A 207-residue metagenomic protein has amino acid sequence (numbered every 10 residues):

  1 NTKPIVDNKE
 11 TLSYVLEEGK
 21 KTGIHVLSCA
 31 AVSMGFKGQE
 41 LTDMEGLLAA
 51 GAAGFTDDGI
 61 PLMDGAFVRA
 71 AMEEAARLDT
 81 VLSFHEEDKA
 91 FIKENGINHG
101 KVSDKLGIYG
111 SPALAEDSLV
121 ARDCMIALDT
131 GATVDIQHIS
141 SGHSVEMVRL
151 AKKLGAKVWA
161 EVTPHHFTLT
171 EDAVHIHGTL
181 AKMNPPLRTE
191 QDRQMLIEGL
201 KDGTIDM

Functional and structural regions predicted by a protein language model:
N1, G23, K101-K105: Short N-terminal helix-initiation segments at or just after the protein's N-terminus
N1-I5, A30-G35: Acidic, glycine-rich active-site loops and adjacent beta-strand->loop/helix elements that engage anionic groups
N1-K20: Metal-associated gating/positioning segment near the N- to mid-region
V15-K21, M44-A49: Acidic (Asp/Glu)-rich catalytic clusters
E17-A31: A glycine-rich helix N-cap at a beta->alpha junction
Q39-M207: Histidine/acidic residue-rich metal-binding segments in metalloenzymes
